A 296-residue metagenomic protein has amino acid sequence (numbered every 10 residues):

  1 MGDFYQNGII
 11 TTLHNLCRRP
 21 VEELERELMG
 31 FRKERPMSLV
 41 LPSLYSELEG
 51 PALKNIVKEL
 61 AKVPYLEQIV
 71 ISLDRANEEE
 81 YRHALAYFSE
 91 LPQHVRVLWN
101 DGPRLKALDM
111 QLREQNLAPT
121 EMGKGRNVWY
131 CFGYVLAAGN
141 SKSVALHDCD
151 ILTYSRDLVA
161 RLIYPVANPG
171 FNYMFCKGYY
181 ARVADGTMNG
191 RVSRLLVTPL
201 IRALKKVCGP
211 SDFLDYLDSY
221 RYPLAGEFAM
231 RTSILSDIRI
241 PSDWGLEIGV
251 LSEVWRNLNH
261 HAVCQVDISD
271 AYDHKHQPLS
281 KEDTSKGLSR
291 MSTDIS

Functional and structural regions predicted by a protein language model:
M1-K62: N-proximal low-complexity "stem/linker" segments adjacent to membrane-targeting elements
M1-T11, W244-S296: C-terminal catalytic/acceptor-binding lobe
C17-P20, E78-N140: Active-site-proximal specificity loops/subdomain of glycosyltransferases
R35-S38, L60-I71, P92-V95: Short loop->beta transition adjacent to catalytic acidic/histidine clusters or analogous donor-positioning motifs
L73-A76: Acidic ATP/Mg2+-coordinating residue in the GHKL
A138-L152: Short beta-strand-to-loop acidic/aromatic patch adjacent to the donor-nucleotide binding site
L152-R182: Conserved donor-nucleotide/metal-binding helix-loop-beta segment in metal-dependent transferases, i.e., the alpha-helix
D185-R194, C208-E227: A recurrent flexible, glycine/aromatic-enriched loop bordering the glycosyltransferase active site that acts as
